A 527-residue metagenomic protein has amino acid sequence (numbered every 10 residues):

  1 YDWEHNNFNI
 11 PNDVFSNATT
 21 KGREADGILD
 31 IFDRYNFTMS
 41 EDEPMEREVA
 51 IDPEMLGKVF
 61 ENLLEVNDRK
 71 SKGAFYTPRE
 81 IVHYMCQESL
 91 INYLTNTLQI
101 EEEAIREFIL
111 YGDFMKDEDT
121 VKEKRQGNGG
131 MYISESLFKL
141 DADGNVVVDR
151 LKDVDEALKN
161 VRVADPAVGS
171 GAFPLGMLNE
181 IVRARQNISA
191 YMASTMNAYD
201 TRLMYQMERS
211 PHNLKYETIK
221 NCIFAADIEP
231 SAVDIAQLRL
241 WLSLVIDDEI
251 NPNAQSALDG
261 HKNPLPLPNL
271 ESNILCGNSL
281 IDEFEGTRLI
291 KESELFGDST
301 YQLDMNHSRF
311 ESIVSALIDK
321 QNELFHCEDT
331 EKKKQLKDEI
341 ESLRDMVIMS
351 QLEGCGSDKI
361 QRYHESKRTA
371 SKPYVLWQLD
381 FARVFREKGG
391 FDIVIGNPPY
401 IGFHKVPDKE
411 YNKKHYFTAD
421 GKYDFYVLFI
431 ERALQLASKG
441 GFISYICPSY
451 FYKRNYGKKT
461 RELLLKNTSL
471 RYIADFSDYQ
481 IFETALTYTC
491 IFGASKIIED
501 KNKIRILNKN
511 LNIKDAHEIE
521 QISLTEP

Functional and structural regions predicted by a protein language model:
Y1-F8, G22-Y35, T287-R288, F310-D319 (+1 more regions): Short, compositionally biased low-complexity segments
Y1-V182, C222-I235, G277-L280, M349-C355 (+5 more regions): Preference for the N-terminal adenyl/adenosyl cofactor-binding alpha/beta module
I51, M55, P211, R309-S312 (+1 more regions): A generic short alpha-helical patch detector that favors 3-5-residue windows in or near N-terminal regions
K70, N96-E101, I188, M192 (+4 more regions): Short, flexible/disordered secondary-structure transition segments
I100-L110, E180-R183, Y191-A198, W241-L242 (+2 more regions): Active/binding-pocket-proximal capping segment
R106-E123, Y199-M207, L265-I274, N512-S523: Short, mixed-charge aromatic SLiMs
A157-A164, S170, P174-D380: Class I S-adenosyl-L-methionine-dependent methyltransferase module
L175, V182, P230-Q302, K320 (+1 more regions): Signature of N6-adenine DNA methyltransferases within the class I
